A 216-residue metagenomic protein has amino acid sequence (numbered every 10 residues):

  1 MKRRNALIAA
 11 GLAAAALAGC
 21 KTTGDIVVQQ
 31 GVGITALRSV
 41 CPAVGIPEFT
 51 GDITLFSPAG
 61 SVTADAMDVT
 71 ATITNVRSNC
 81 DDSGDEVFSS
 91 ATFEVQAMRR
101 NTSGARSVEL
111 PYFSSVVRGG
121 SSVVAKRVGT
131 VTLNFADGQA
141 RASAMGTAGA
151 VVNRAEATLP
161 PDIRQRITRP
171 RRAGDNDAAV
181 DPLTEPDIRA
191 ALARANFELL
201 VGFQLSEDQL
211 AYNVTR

Functional and structural regions predicted by a protein language model:
M1-A9: Bacterial N-terminal signal peptides that target proteins for export
A10, T147-D208: Intrinsically disordered, low-complexity, charge-dense segments enriched in Lys/Arg and Glu/Asp interspersed
A16-G19: C-terminal motif of bacterial Sec signal peptides marking the signal peptidase cleavage site
K21-G24: Bacterial signal peptide processing site
Q29-F56: Post-signal peptide N-terminal segment of mature Sec-exported envelope proteins
S61-V69, R77-S89, R99-R106, G120-S122 (+1 more regions): Short, solvent-exposed beta-strand/turn "edge" segments of beta-rich domains on protein surfaces
N75-D82, A91-N101, Y112-G120, L133-D137 (+1 more regions): Beta-strand elements of well-folded, non-transmembrane domains
R106-L159: An exposed acidic His-Trp-rich patch
